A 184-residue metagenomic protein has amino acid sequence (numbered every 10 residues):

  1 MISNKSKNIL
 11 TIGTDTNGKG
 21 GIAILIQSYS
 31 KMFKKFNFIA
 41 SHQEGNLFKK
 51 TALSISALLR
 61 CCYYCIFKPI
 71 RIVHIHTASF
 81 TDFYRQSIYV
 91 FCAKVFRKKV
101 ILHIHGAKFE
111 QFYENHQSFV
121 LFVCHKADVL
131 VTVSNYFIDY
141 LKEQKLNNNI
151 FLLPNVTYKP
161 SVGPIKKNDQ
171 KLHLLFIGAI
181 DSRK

Functional and structural regions predicted by a protein language model:
M1-E44, R97: N-terminal subdomain of nucleotide-sugar transferases
L10-I12, T157, K167-K184: Conserved donor-binding/catalytic core segment of Leloir-type glycosyltransferases
N37-R60, I75-Q86: A short, charged, and often flexible helix/loop element on the N-terminal side of the glycosyltransferase catalytic
K68-V73: Short acidic/histidine-rich motifs immediately flanking catalytic phosphotransfer sites in two-component signaling
T77-D82, K98-E114, V129: A short, histidine- and acid-enriched strand-loop-helix "catalytic/donor-clamping" loop that lines the nucleotide-sugar
Y89-F91, V95-F96, Y113-V129: Membrane-proximal helix-turn-helix segments that form the acceptor-binding/catalytic region of lipid-linked
F96-K99, N147-N148: A short helix->loop->beta-strand "cap" motif at the edges of active sites that frequently abuts
H125-G163: Donor nucleotide-sugar binding/catalytic pocket of nucleotide-sugar-dependent glycosyltransferases
